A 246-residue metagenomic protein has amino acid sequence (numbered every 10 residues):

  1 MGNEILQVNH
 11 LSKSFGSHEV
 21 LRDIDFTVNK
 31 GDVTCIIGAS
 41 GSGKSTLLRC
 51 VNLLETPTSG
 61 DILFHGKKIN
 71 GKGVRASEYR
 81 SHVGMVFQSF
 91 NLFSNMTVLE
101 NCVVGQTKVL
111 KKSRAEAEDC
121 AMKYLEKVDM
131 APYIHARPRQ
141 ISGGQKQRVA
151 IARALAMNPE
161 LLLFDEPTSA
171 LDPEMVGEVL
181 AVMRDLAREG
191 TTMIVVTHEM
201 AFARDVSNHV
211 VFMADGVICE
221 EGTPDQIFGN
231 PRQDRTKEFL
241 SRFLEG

Functional and structural regions predicted by a protein language model:
N3-P224: ABC family nucleotide-binding domain
A214, E221, D225-G246: C-terminal boundary and immediately downstream tail of ABC-type ATPase nucleotide-binding domains
